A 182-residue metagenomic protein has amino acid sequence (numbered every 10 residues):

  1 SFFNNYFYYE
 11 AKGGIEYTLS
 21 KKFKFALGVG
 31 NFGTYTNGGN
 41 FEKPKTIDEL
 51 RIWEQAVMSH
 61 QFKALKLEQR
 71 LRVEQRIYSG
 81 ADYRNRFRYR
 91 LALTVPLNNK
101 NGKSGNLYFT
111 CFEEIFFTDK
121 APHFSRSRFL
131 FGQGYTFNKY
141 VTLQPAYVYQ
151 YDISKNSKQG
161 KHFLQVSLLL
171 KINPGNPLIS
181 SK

Functional and structural regions predicted by a protein language model:
S1, V29-Y35, H60-F62, V73-I77 (+4 more regions): Transmembrane beta-strands of outer-membrane beta-barrel pores
S1-G28: Start-of-domain marker
N5-Y9, D48-I52, A81-F87, H123-S127 (+1 more regions): Residues that define the transmembrane beta-barrel architecture of outer-membrane proteins
A11, F25-L27, L67-L71, F87-Y89 (+4 more regions): Transmembrane beta-strands of outer-membrane beta-barrel proteins
G13-Y17, E54-H60, V73, Y89-L97 (+2 more regions): Residues on the lipid-exposed face of transmembrane beta-strands in outer-membrane beta-barrel proteins
K22, Q61-K66, L97-L107, Y140 (+1 more regions): Short loop/turn motifs that connect adjacent beta-strands in outer-membrane beta-barrel proteins
A56, G160-K182: Outer-membrane beta-barrel "beta-signal"
A64-F112: Detector for outer-membrane/organellar transmembrane beta-barrel domains, recognizing the amphipathic beta-strand
